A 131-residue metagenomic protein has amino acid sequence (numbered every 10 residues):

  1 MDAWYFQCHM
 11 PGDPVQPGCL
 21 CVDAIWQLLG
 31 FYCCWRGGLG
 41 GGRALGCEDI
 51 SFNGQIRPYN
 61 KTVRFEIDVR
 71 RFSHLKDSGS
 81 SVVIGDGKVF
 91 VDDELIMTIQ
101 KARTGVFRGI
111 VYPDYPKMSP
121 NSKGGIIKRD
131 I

Functional and structural regions predicted by a protein language model:
M1-Q16: Catalytic strand-loop segment that frames the active site of acyl-thioester-processing enzymes
Y5-F6, F52, F90: Aromatic side chains
P14-G30: Short, well-structured hydrophobic secondary-structure segments
W26-R70, T98-I99, R103-G105, G109: Hydrophobic beta-strand-centered segment that forms part of the acyl-chain substrate-binding groove
Y59, R64-I131: HotDog/MaoC-like acyl-thioester-processing domains
